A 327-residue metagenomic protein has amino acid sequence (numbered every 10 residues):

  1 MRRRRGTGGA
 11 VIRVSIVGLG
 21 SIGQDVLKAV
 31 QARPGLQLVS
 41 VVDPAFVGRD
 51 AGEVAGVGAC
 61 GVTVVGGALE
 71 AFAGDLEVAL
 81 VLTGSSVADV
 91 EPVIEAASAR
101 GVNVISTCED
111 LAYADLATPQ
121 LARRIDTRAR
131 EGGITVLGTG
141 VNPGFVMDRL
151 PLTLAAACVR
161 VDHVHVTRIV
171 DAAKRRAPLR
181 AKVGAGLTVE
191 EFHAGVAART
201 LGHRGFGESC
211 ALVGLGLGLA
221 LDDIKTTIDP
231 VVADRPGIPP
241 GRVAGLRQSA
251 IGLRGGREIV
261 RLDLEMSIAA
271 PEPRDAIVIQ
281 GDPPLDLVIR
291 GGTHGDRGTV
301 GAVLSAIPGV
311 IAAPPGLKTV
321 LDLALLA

Functional and structural regions predicted by a protein language model:
R2-V57: N-terminal Rossmann-like dinucleotide-binding module
V17, A155-D275, S305: Active-site-lining helix/loop region of Rossmann-like oxidoreductase modules
P44-F46, G84, V102, C108-A112 (+2 more regions): Short, ordered loop/turn segments at secondary-structure junctions
A45-D75: Conserved N-terminal Rossmann-fold NAD(P) cofactor-binding segment
E70-V78, V87-E109: Rossmann-fold NAD(P) dinucleotide-binding segment
E109-I134: Rossmann-fold NAD(P)-binding glycine/threonine-rich loop
F145-A157: Alpha-helical support elements that line or immediately flank enzyme active sites and cofactor-binding pockets
I268-A327: C-terminal helical cap and adjacent loop that interface with cofactors, partners, or active-site loops
